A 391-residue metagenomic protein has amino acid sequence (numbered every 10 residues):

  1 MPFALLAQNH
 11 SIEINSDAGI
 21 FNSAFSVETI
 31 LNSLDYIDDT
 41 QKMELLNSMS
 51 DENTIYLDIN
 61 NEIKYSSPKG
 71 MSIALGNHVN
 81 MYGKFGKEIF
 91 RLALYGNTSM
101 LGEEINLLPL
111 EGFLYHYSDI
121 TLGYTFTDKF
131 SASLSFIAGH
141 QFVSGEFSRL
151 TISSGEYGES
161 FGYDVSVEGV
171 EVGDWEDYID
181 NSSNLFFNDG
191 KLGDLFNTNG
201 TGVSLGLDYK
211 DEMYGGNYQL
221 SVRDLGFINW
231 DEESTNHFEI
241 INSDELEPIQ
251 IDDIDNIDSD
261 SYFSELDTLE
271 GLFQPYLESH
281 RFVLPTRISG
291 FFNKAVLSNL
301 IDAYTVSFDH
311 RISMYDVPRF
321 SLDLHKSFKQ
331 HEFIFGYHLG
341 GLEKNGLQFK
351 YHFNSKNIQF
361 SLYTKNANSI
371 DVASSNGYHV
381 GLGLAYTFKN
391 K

Functional and structural regions predicted by a protein language model:
N9-L195, S234, F238-D260, L362-T364 (+3 more regions): A subset of solvent-exposed loop/turn segments in beta-rich extracellular surface proteins, enriched in glycine
H10-S16, G70-I73, D128-L134, V203 (+7 more regions): Transmembrane beta-strands of outer-membrane beta-barrel proteins
S16-N22, L75-G83, F136-F142, D211-M213 (+7 more regions): Transmembrane beta-strands of outer-membrane beta-barrel pores
L45-E52, L192-D194, L300-S313, F320-E343 (+2 more regions): Transmembrane beta-strand segments that form the barrel wall of outer-membrane beta-barrel proteins
I55-N61, E104, L114-I120, N199-L205 (+4 more regions): Residues that define the transmembrane beta-barrel architecture of outer-membrane proteins
L57-S67, I73, I120-F126, V203-D211 (+5 more regions): Residues on the lipid-exposed face of transmembrane beta-strands in outer-membrane beta-barrel proteins
D180-I241: Loop-centered beta-sheet repeat module
G206-D208, D258-K329: Detector for outer-membrane/organellar transmembrane beta-barrel domains, recognizing the amphipathic beta-strand
